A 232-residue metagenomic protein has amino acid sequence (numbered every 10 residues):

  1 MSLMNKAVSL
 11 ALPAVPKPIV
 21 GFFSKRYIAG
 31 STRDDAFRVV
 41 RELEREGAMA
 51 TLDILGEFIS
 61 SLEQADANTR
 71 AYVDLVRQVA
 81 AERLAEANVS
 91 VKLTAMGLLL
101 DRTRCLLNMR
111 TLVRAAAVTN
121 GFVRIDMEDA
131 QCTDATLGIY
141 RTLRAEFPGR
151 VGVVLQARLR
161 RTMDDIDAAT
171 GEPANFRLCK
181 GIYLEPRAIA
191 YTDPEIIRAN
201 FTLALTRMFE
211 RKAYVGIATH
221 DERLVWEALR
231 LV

Functional and structural regions predicted by a protein language model:
M1-V232: Positively charged, amphipathic and often flexible ligand-engagement surfaces
